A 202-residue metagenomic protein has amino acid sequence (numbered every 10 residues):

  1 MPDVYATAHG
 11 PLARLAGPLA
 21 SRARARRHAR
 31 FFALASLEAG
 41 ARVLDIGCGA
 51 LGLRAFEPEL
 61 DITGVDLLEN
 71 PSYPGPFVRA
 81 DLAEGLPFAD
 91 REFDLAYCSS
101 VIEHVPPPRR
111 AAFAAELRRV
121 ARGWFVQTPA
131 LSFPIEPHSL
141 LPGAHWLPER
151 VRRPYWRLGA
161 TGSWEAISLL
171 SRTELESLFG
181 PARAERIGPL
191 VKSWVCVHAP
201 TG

Functional and structural regions predicted by a protein language model:
M1-S36: Class I SAM-dependent methyltransferase Rossmann-like catalytic core, especially the SAM/SAH-binding loop
A13-A16, Y155-E165: Short glycine/proline- and acidic residue-enriched helix-loop micro-motifs that form flexible lids or anion-recognition
R24-A25, P106-P107, S168: A conditional alpha-helix N-cap/helix-loop micro-motif detector
F32-F133, H198-A199: Conserved SAM-binding loop
I62-V65, E174-R186: Low-complexity, intrinsically disordered Gly/Pro/Thr-rich segments
G123-R150: Conserved class I S-adenosyl-L-methionine
T161-P181: Short alpha-helix
R183-G202: Core SAM-dependent methyltransferase catalytic element
